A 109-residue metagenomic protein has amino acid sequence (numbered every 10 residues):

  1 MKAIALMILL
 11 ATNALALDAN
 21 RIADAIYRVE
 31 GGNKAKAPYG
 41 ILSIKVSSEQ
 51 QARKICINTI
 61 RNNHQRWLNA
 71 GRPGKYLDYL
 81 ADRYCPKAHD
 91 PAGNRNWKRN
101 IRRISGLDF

Functional and structural regions predicted by a protein language model:
M1-A3, L17: Absolute protein N-terminus
A3-T12: Sec-dependent N-terminal signal peptides
N13-D24, R28, N33-K34, P38-F109: Non-catalytic cell-wall polysaccharide-engagement segments
